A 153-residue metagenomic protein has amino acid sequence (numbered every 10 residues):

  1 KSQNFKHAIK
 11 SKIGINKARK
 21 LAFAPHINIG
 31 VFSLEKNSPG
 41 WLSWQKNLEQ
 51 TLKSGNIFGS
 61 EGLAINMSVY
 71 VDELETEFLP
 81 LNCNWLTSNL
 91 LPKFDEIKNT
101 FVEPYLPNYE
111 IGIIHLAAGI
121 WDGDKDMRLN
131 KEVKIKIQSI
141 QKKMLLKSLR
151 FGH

Functional and structural regions predicted by a protein language model:
K1-K17: Conserved donor-nucleotide/metal-binding helix-loop-beta segment in metal-dependent transferases, i.e., the alpha-helix
K12-N28, L34-H153: A glycosyltransferase accessory/donor-loop signature
